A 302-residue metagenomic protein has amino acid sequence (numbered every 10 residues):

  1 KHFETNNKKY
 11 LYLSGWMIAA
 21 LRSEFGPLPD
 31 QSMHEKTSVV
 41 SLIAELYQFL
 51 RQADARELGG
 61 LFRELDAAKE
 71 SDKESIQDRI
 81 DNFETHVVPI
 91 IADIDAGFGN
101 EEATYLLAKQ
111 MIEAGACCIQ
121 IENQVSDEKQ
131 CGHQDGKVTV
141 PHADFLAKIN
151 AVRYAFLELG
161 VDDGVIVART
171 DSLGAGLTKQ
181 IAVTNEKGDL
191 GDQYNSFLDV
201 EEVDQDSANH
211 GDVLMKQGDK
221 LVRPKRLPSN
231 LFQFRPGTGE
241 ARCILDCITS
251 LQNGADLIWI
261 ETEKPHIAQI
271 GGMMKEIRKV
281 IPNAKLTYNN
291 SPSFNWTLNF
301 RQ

Functional and structural regions predicted by a protein language model:
K1-Q302: Alpha/beta enzyme core
